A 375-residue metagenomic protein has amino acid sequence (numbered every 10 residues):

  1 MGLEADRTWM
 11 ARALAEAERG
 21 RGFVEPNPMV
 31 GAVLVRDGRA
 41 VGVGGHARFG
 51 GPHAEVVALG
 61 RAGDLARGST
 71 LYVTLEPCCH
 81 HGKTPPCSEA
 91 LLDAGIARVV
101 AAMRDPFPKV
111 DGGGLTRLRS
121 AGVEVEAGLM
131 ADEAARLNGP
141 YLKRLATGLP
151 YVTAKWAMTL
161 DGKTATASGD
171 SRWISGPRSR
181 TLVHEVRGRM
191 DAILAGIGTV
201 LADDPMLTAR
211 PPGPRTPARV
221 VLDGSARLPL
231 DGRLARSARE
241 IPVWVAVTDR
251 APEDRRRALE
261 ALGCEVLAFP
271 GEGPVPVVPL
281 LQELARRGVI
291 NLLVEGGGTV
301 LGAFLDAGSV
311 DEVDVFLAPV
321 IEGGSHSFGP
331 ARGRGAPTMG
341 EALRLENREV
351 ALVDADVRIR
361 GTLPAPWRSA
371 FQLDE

Functional and structural regions predicted by a protein language model:
G2-N27, V43, R61, K83 (+2 more regions): Enzymes that bind and transform nitrogen-containing heteroaromatic metabolites
A11-E18, Y72-T74, L91-I96, A135-L142 (+2 more regions): Short, mixed-charge, low-aromatic patches
G22-P26, G51, L115, L129-A157: Proteins enriched for Cys/Gly/acidic motifs involved in redox and nucleic-acid/cofactor modification
G31: Helix-turn-helix
L34, C79, V99, G112 (+8 more regions): Short, surface-exposed, charged/polar-biased interaction segments
L34-E133, A218, R239, W244 (+3 more regions): Zn2+-dependent cytidine deaminase-like catalytic core
M103, N138, S168: Short, flexible helix/strand-to-coil boundary loops that buttress conserved ligand/catalytic motifs in alpha/beta
F107-D111, A127-M130, L145-L149, R172-G176: Short capping loops/turns at secondary-structure boundaries
